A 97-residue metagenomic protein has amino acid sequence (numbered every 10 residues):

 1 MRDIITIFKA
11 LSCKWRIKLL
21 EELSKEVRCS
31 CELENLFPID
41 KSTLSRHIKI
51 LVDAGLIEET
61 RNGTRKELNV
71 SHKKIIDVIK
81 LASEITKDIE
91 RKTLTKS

Functional and structural regions predicted by a protein language model:
R2-D3, S24, K74-S97: Amphipathic alpha-helical dimerization/coiled-coil segments that flank or bridge DNA-binding/regulatory modules
R2-T43, N62-K74: N-terminal helix-turn-helix DNA-binding core of bacterial DNA-binding proteins
I7, A54, T64-K66, K80-E84: Short, structured secondary-structure boundary patches
N35, V52-D53: Alpha-helical residues within the helix-turn-helix
I48-K49: Short, hydrophobic-biased segments on the C-terminal half of alpha helices that form "recognition helices"
